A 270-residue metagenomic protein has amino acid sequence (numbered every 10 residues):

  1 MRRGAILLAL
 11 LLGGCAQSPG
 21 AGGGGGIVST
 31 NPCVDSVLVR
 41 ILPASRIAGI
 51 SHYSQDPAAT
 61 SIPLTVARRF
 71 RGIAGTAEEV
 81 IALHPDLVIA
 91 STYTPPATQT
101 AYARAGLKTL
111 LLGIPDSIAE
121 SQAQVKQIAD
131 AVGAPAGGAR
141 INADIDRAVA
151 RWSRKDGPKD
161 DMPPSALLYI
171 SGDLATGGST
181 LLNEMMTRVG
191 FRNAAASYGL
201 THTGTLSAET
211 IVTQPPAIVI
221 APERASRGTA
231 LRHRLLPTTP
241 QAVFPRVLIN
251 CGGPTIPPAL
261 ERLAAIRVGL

Functional and structural regions predicted by a protein language model:
R2-L8: Sec-dependent signal peptide recognition, specifically the positively charged N-region followed immediately by
L12-G14: C-terminal motif of bacterial Sec signal peptides marking the signal peptidase cleavage site
S18-G26, A97-L174, A195-A196, T239-L270: Extracytoplasmic substrate-binding proteins
G26-L83, L87-T98, F191-A194, Y198: A short, structured surface patch at a secondary-structure boundary
N31, S51, T92-Y93, I170-G172 (+4 more regions): Short secondary-structure boundary segments
D35-R40, Q55-S61, L174-G178, G228-T229 (+1 more regions): Short, solvent-exposed loop/turn elements at domain surfaces
G72, T76-A90, T205-R224: Proline-aspartate-enriched helix->loop->beta-strand connector
S179-G204, Q241-V243: His/Asp/Glu-enriched short active-site or ligand-binding loop at hydrolase and phosphoryl-transfer sites
